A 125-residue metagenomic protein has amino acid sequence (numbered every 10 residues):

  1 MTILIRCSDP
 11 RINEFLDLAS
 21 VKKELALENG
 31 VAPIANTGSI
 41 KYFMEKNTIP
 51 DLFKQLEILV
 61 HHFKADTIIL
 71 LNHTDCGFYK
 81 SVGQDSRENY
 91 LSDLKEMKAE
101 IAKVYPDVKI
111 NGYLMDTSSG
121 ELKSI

Functional and structural regions predicted by a protein language model:
M1-T2, C7-D17, T37-T48, V60-F63 (+1 more regions): Divalent-metal-activated hydrolytic enzyme cores
D17-E24: Short Gly/aromatic-enriched secondary-structure transition segments
L27-N29: Short, structured coil segments at secondary-structure junctions
V31-I34: Short, contiguous, well-structured surface segments enriched in hydrophobic/aromatic residues
P50-D51, Q55-L56: Metabolite-binding pocket within alpha/beta catalytic cores that recognizes anionic/polar moieties
K64-H73: Ordered, amphipathic secondary-structure segments that act as subunit-interaction surfaces in large macromolecular
